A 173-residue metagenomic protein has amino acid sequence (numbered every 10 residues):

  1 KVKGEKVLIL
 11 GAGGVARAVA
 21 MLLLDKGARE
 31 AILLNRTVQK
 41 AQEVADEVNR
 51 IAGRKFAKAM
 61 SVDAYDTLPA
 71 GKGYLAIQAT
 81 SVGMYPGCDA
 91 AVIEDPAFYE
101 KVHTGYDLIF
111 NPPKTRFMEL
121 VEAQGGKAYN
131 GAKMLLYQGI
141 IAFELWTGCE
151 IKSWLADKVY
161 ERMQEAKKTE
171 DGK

Functional and structural regions predicted by a protein language model:
K1-K6, E100-K101: Short helix-loop-beta connector
G4, T104, L108-K173: Adenosine-phosphate binding glycine-rich loop
G4-L24: Glycine-rich adenosine-cofactor-binding loop
I9-L10, L33, D107: Hydrophobic Val/Ile/Leu positions in short beta-strands of Rossmann-like dinucleotide-binding domains
D25-E30, A123-K127: Conserved S-adenosyl-L-methionine
K26-A52: NAD(P)-binding Rossmann-fold cofactor-contacting core
A57-A128: Rossmann-like adenosine-cofactor binding region
